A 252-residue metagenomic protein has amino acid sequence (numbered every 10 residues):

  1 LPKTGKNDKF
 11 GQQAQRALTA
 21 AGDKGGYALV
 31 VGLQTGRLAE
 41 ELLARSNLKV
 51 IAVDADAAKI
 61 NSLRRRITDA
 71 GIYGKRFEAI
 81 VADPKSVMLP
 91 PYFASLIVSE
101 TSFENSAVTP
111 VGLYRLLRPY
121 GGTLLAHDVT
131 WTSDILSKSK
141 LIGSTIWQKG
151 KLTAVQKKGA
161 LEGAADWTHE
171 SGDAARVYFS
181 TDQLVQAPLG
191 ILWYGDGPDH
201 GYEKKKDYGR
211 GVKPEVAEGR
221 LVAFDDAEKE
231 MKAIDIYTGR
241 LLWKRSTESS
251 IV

Functional and structural regions predicted by a protein language model:
L1-G5, A17, A165-G197, G219: Blade/loop signatures of beta-propeller domains
D23-L43, N47-I51: Conserved class I S-adenosyl-L-methionine
G36, P84, S246-V252: Short coil/turn segments at the loop-to-beta-strand junctions that recur within blades of beta-propeller repeat folds
S62-P90: S-adenosyl-L-methionine
A94-V108: A short SAM/SAH-binding and catalytic strip from SAM-dependent methyltransferases
A107-G122: A short glycine-rich, Lys/Arg-flanked "PGG" loop and its adjoining helix->strand segment in the class I
K205-M231, S249-V252: Repeat-blade elements of multi-bladed beta-propeller folds
D235-T238: Short loop/turn segments that connect beta-strands within beta-propeller blades
